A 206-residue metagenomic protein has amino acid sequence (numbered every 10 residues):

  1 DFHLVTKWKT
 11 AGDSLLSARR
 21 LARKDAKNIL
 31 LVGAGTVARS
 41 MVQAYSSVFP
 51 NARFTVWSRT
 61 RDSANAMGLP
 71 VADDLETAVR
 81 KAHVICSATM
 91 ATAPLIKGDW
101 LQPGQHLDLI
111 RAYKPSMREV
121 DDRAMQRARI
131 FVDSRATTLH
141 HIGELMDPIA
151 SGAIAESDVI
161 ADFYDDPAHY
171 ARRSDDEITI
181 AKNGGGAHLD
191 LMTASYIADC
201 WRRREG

Functional and structural regions predicted by a protein language model:
D1-A18: A glycine-rich, Thr/Ser-enriched phosphate-binding loop motif common to dinucleotide/cofactor-binding enzymes
S14, A22-S46, W57-R59: Glycine-rich adenosine-cofactor-binding loop
A18-K24, D99-W100: Glycine-rich helix-loop-beta junction characteristic of Rossmann-like nucleotide cofactor-binding loops
S47-G68: NAD(P)-binding Rossmann-fold cofactor-contacting core
G68-A82, I96-D99: Short acidic low-complexity segments
C86-T89, L109-I110, D133, A194: Short, well-ordered coil/turn residues at beta-beta hairpins and beta-strand->alpha-helix junctions within
L101-P103, L109-R172: Rossmann-fold NAD(P)-binding glycine/threonine-rich loop
D176-G206: C-terminal catalytic lobe of FAD-dependent flavoproteins
